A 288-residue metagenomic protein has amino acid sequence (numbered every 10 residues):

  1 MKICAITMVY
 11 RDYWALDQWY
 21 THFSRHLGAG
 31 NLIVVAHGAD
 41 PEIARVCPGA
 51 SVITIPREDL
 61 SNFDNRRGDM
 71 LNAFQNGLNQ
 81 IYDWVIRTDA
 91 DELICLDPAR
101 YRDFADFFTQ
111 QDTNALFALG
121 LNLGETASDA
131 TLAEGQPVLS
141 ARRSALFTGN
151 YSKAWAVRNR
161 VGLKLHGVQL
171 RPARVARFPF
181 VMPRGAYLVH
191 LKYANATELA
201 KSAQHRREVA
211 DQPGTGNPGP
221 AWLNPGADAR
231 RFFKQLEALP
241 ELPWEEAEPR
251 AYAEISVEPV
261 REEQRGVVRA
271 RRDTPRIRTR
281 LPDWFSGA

Functional and structural regions predicted by a protein language model:
K2-C4: Cell-envelope/extracellular polymer assembly enzymes that use nucleotide-activated donors
T7-Q18, G38: Active-site beta-to-alpha loop of glycosyltransferases that engages the nucleotide-sugar donor
T21-G30: Short, acidic, metal-binding catalytic loop of nucleotide-sugar glycosyltransferases
G30, D83, N114: Short acidic/polar active-site loop segments enriched in Thr and Asp
I33-A36: Short internal beta-strands
D40-R87, C95-L96: Active-site-proximal specificity loops/subdomain of glycosyltransferases
D64-N72, L96-A288: Catalytic-site signature of metal-activated, phosphate-bearing donor transferases, centered on the GT-A/GT-A-like
N79, A90, Y101: Active-site neighborhood of glycoside hydrolase catalytic domains
